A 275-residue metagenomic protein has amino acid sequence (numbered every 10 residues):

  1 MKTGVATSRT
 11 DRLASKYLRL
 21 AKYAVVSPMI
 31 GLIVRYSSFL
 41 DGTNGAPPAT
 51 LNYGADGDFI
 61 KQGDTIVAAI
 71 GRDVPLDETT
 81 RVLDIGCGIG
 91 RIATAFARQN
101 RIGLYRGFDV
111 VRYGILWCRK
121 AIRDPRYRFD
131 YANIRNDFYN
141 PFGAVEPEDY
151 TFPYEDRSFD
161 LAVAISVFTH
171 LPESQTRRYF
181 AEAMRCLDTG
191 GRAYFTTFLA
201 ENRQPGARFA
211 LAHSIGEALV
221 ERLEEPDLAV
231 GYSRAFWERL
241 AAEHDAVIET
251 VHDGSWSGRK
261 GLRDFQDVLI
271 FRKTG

Functional and structural regions predicted by a protein language model:
K2-D73, I89-F96, R101-T151, R177-R178 (+1 more regions): Class I (Rossmann-like) S-adenosyl-L-methionine-dependent methyltransferase catalytic domain, capturing the SAM-binding
T79-G88, R106: Conserved class I S-adenosyl-L-methionine
R81, G190-R192: Short glycine-centered segments of the SAM/dcSAM-binding site in methyltransferase folds
R81, L104, S158-D160: Structural signature of beta-strand start/N-cap positions in the alpha/beta core of ABC transporter nucleotide-binding
V163: A conserved beta-strand element that flanks and buttresses the S-adenosyl-L-methionine
S166-V167: Short catalytic micro-motifs in class I SAM-dependent methyltransferases
P172-E173: Helix-capping/helix-break motifs at membrane-protein junctions, especially on the cytosolic side just before or after
R177-T189: A short glycine-rich, Lys/Arg-flanked "PGG" loop and its adjoining helix->strand segment in the class I
